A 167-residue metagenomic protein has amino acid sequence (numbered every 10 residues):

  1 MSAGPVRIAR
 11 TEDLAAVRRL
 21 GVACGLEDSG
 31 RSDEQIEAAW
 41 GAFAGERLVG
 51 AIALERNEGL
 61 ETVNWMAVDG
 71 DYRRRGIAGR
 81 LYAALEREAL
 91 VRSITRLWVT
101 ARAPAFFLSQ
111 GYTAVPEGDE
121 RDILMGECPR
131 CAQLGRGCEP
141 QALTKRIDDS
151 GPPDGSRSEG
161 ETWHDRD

Functional and structural regions predicted by a protein language model:
M1-G30, G41-F43, E139-A142, R146-D167: Short amphipathic alpha-helix that is part of the acyltransferase structural core
D13, G59, R102-A103: A generic "binding-loop/recognition-motif" signal
G41, R47-E55, L60-A67: Conserved beta-strand in the GNAT
R47, D69-R80, R92, S109: Conserved glycine-rich acetyl-CoA-binding loop
T62, L134-G135: Membrane-topology and secretion signals of cell-surface/extracellular proteins
R74-R87, V99: Conserved acetyl-CoA-binding loop-helix of GNAT-fold acetyltransferases
A89-R102: Conserved GNAT acetyl-CoA-binding A-motif
A101-P129, Q133: Conserved active-site alpha-helix within GNAT-family acetyltransferase domains
